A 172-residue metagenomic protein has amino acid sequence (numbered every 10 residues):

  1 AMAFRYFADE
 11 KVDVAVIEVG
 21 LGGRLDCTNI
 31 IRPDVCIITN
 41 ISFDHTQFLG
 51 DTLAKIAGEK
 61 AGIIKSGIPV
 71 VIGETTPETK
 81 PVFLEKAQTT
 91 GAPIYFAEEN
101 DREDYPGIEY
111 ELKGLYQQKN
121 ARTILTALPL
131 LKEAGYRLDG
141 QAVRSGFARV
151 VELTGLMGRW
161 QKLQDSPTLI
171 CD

Functional and structural regions predicted by a protein language model:
A1-D9: ATP-dependent small-molecule kinase phosphotransfer cores that center on conserved nucleotide phosphate-binding segments
A3, T79-F83, T123-A127: Internal, well-ordered alpha-helical segments in soluble enzyme and binding-protein domains
A8-D9, V14-V19, L25-I37, S42-H45 (+2 more regions): Nucleotide phosphate-binding/pyrophosphate-handling subdomain across enzymes that bind or process nucleotide phosphates
G20-L25, I30-G91: Conserved catalytic-core segment of NTP-binding enzymes
E99-R102: Beta-strand-loop-alpha "switch" segments that mediate conformational coupling across diverse proteins
